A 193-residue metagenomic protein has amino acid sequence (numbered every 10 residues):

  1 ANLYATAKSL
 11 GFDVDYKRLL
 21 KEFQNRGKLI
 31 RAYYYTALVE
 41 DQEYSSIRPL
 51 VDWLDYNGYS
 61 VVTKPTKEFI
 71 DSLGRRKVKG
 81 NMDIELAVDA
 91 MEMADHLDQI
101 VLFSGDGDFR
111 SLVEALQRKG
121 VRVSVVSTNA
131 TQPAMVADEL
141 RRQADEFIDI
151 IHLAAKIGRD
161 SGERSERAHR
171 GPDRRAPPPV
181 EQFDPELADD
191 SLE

Functional and structural regions predicted by a protein language model:
A1-M82, E92, G107, R122 (+1 more regions): Domain-level signal for Mg2+-assisted phosphodiester chemistry and nucleotide/NA-binding surfaces in nucleic-acid
N57, K119, R142-Q143: Short, structured coil segments at secondary-structure junctions
L86-H96: Acidic, metal-associated active-site segment
D98, D145: Receiver (REC) domain switch/active-site residues of two-component response regulators
Q99-V121, V126-T128: Acidic, metal-binding active-site segment of PIN/NYN-like and related structure-specific nucleases
N129, I148-E193: Intrinsically disordered, low-complexity mixed-charge segments
A130-Q143: Short, glycine/polar-rich helix-capping loops at beta-to-alpha or helix-loop-helix junctions that flank or form
